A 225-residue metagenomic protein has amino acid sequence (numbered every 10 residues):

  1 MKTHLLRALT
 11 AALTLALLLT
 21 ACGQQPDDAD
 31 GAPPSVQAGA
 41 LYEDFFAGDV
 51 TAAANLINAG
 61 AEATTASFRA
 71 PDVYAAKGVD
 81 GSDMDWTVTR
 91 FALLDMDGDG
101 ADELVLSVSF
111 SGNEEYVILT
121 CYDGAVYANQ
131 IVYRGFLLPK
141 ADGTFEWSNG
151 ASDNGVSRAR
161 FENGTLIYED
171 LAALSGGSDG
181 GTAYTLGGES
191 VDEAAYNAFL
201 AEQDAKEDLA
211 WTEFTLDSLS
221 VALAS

Functional and structural regions predicted by a protein language model:
M1-L9: Bacterial N-terminal signal peptides that target proteins for export
L18-A21: C-terminal motif of bacterial Sec signal peptides marking the signal peptidase cleavage site
G23-E62, E146-S225: Acidic, small-residue rich beta-repeat scaffolds with periodic aromatic anchors
A32-D85, A125-G135: Blade-edge motifs of beta-propeller repeat domains
T87-M96, F136-F145: Beta-propeller blade termini
G98-V108, A141-W147: Acidic/hydrophobic-patterned starts of short beta strands in beta-sheet-rich repeat architectures
G112-I118, D153-R158: Structural motif
E115-P139, L166: Extracellular C-terminal loop/segment signatures of secreted glycoproteins
